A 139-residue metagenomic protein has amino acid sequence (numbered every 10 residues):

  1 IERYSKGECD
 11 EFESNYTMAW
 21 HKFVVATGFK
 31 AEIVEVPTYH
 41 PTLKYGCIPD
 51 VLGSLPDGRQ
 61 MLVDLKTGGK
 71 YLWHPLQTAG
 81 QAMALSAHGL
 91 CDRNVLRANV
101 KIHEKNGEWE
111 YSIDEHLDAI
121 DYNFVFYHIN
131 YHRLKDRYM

Functional and structural regions predicted by a protein language model:
I1-Y45, M139: Metal-dependent nuclease catalytic cores that hydrolyze phosphodiester bonds in DNA/RNA, characterized by
E2, L76-L85: An active-site-proximal "capping" alpha-helix that borders the catalytic cofactor pocket
V34, V51, R97-A98: A structural signal for short, well-ordered beta-strand segments
Y39, S54, V100-I102: A generic structural motif
K44-G46, K70-Q77: Active-site-adjacent loop/helix micro-motif of nuclease/hydrolase catalytic cores
C47-G68, Q81: Conserved catalytic cores of phosphodiester-cleaving nucleases, focusing on short active-site segments
K70-L72, A82-A84, R93: Metal-dependent phosphoesterase core characteristic of DEDDh/y 3'-5' exonuclease domains
L85-M139: Metal-dependent nuclease catalytic regions and adjoining charged, substrate-binding loops involved in nucleic-acid end
